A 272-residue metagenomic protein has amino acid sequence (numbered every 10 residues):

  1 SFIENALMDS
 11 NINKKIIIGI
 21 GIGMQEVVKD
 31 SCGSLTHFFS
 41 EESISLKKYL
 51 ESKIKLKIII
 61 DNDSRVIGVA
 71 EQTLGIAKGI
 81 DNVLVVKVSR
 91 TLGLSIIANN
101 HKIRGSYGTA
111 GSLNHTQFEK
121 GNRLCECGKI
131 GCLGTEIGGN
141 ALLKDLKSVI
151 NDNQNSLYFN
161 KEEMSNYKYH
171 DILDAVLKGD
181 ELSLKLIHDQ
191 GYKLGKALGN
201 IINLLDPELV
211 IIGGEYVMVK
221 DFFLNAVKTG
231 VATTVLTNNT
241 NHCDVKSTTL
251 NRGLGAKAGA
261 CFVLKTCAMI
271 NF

Functional and structural regions predicted by a protein language model:
S1, Y49-D174: Glycine/GP-enriched mid-protein hinge/lid loop-to-helix segment characteristic of carbohydrate kinases
S1-I16, K53-L56, K120, L133-F272: ATP-binding/phosphotransfer module of carbohydrate and carboxylate kinases, centering on a glycine-rich
S1-N82, F223-A232: Glycine-rich phosphate-binding loop and adjoining helix at the ATP-binding site of ATP-dependent phosphoryl-transfer
G23, D61, K87, G213 (+1 more regions): Solvent-exposed beta-strand sheet faces enriched in polar/charged residues
Q25-V27, R90-T91, Y216: Short glycine-rich anion-binding loops that position phosphate/pyrophosphate groups of nucleotides and phosphorylated
V27-K29, R123, E181: A short, flexible beta-alpha/helix-coil linker loop
